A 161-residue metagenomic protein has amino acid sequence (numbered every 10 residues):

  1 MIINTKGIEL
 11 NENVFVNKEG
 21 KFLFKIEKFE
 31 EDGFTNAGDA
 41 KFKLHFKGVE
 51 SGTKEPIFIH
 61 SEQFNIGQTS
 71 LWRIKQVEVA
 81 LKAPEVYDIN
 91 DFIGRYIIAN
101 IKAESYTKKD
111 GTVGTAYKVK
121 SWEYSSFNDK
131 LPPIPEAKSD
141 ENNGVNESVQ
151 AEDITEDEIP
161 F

Functional and structural regions predicted by a protein language model:
M1-F161: Short beta-rich binding modules
